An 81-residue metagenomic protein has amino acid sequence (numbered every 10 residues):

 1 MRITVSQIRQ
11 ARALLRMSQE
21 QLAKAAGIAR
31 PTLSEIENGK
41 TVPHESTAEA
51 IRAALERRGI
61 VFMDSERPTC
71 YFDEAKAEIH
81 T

Functional and structural regions predicted by a protein language model:
M1-I3: A detector for short, charged/polar N-terminal pre-domain segments
S6-Q21: Short basic helix-loop element that most often maps to the first helix and adjoining turn of HTH DNA-binding modules
I8, L22-A23, L33-I36: Conserved hydrophobic/aromatic packing and binding residues within compact polymer-binding modules
A13, K24, E56: Short polybasic/polar patches that bind polyanions
G27, S46-M63: DNA major-groove recognition helix of helix-turn-helix/homeodomain DNA-binding modules
I28-P43: Recognition helix of helix-turn-helix/homeodomain-like DNA-binding domains that insert into the DNA major groove
I60-T81: Helix-turn-helix/homeodomain-like alpha-helical modules used for DNA recognition and transcription-factor dimerization
